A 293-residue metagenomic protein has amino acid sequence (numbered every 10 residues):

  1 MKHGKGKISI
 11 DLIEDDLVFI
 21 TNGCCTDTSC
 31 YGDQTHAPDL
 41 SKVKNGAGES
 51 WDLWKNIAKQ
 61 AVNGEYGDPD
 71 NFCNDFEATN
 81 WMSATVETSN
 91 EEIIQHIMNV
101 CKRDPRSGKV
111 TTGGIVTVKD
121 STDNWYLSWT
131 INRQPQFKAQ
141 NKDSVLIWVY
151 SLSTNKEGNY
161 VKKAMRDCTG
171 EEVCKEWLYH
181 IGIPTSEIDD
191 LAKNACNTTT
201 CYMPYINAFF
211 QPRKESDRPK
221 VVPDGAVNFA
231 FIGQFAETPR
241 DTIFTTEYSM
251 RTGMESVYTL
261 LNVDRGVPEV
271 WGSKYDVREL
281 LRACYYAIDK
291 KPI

Functional and structural regions predicted by a protein language model:
M1-V18, N22: Conserved beta-strand-loop-beta-strand element in the redox core of flavoprotein oxidoreductases
S9-E14, T26-T28, A287-I293: Acidic/histidine-rich catalytic neighborhood
D15-N22, T26-T252, Y258-G272: C-terminal segments that line or cap access tunnels to active or ligand-binding sites in enzymes and enzyme-associated
T259-I293: Active-site-proximal substrate-binding core of FAD-dependent oxidoreductases
